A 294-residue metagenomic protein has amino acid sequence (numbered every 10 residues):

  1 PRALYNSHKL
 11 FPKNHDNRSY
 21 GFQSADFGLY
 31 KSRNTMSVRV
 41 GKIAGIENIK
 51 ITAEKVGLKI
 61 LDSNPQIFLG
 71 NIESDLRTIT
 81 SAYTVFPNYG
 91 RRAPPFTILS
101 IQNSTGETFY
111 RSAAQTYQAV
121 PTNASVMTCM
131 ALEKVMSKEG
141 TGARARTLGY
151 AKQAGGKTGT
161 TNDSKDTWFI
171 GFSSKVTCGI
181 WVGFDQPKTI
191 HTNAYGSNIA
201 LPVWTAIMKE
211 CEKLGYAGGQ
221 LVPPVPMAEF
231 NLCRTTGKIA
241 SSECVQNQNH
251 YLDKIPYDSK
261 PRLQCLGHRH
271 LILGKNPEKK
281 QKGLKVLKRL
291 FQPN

Functional and structural regions predicted by a protein language model:
P1-F22, P94-F109: Short, glycine/proline-biased beta-turn/loop segments that scaffold the active-site neighborhood
A3-L4, K55-L58, K134: A fold-level detector for beta-propeller and closely related beta-sheet-rich head/sensor domains
L10-H15, G45-Y83, G90, T97: Mid-domain, small-residue-enriched loop/turn segments at the edges of structured enzyme/sensor domains
F11-D16, S24-D26, T35-G41, N64-G70 (+2 more regions): Second-shell loop/turn segments in exported
F27-Y30, D75-D253: A penicillin-recognizing enzyme superfamily signal
N34-E54, T158: A small/polar active-site loop signature that marks catalytic segments
A228-N294: Low-complexity, Gly/Ser/Thr/Pro-rich intrinsically disordered linker/tail segments
